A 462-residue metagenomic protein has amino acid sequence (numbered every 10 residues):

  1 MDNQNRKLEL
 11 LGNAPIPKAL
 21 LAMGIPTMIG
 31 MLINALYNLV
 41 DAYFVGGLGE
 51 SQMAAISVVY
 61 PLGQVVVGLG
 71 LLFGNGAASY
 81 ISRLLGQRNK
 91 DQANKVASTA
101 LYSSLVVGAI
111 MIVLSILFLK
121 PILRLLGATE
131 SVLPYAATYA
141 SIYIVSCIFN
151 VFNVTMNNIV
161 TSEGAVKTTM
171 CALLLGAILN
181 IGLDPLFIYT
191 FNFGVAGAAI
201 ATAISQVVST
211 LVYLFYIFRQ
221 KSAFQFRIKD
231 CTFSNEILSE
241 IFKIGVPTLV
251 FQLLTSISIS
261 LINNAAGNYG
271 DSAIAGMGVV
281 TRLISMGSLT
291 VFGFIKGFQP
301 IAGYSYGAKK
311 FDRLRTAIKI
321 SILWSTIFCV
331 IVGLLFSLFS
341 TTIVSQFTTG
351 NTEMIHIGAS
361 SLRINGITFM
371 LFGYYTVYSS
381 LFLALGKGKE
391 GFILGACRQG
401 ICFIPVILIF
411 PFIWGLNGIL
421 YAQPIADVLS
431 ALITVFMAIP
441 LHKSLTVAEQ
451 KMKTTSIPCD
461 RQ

Functional and structural regions predicted by a protein language model:
M1-G24, I81-I148, T190-V246, A302-T368 (+1 more regions): Short alpha-helical transmembrane segments in multi-pass integral membrane proteins
L11-Y43, G47-L48, Q64-G76, Y80 (+6 more regions): N-terminal transmembrane alpha-helices
A22-D41, I142, N153, G176 (+4 more regions): Transmembrane helical elements of multi-pass membrane transporters/channels
I25, I29, V59-L62, Y102-V106 (+13 more regions): Hydrophobic residues within alpha-helical transmembrane segments of multi-pass solute transporters/permease subunits
L32, L36-A54, L123-E130, L186-F193 (+4 more regions): Helix-terminus/linker motif at the lipid-water interface of multi-pass membrane proteins
M53-V113, N150-T169, G276-S340, F372-L394: Small-residue-rich hydrophobic transmembrane alpha-helices
V65-G68, I112, N180-D184, T210-L214 (+4 more regions): Hydrophobic transmembrane alpha-helices of multi-pass small-molecule transporters
G74, I142-T161, T169-A177, A198-L211 (+4 more regions): Short runs within selected transmembrane alpha-helices of multi-pass transporters and secretion channels
